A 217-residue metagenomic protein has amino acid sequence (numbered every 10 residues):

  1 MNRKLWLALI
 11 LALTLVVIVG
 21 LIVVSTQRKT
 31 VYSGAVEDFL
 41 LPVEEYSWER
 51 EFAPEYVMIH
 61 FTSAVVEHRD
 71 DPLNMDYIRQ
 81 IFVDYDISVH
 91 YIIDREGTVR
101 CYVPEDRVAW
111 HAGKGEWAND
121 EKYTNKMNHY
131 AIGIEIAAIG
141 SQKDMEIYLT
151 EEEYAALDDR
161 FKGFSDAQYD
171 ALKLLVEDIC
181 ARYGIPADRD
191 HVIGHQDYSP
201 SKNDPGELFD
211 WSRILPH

Functional and structural regions predicted by a protein language model:
M1-L15: N-terminal Sec-pathway targeting helices
T14-V24: Hydrophobic alpha-helical membrane-insertion segments, chiefly the h-region of N-terminal signal peptides
K29-R50, Y56, S63-R182: Active-site-adjacent loop/helix surface patches within enzyme catalytic domains that shape the substrate-binding cleft
F52, N74, P186, F209-D210: Poly-acidic low-complexity segments
H60, E135, I193-H195: A cross-family glycoside hydrolase active-site/sugar-binding cleft signature
Y183-S201: Acidic/histidine-rich, metal-coordinating catalytic segments
S199-H217: Short, low-complexity, polybasic intrinsically disordered segments
